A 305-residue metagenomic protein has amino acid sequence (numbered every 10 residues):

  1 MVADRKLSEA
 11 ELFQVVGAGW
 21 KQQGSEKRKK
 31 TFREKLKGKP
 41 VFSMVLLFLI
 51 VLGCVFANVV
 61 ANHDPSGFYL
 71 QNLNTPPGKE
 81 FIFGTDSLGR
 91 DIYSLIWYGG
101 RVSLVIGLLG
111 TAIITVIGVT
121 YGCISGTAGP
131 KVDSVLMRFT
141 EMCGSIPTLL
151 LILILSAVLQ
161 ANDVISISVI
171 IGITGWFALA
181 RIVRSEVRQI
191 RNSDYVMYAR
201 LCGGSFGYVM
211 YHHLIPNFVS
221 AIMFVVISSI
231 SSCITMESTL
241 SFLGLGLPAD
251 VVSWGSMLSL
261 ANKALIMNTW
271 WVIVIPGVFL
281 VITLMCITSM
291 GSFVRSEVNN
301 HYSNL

Functional and structural regions predicted by a protein language model:
M1-V45, S289-L305: Transmembrane alpha-helical segments of polytopic membrane transport and secretion proteins
D4-K6, F13, G53-S87, L243-V252: Hydrophobic alpha-helical transmembrane segments of membrane transport/permease proteins and related membrane-embedded
F48-D64, G99, R138-N162, S231: Membrane-water interface segments at the C-terminal ends of transmembrane alpha-helices in multi-pass inner-membrane
I82, D86, I92, G118 (+3 more regions): Generic hydrophobic transmembrane alpha-helix motif, especially the helices
I92-T127: Transmembrane alpha-helix signature in integral membrane proteins
A157-L159, V187, M236-I275, F279: Glycine-rich helix-loop "coupling/hinge" segments at transmembrane-helix boundaries in multipass transporters
T174, I227-S228, T269-L305: C-terminal transmembrane helix and the adjacent membrane-cytosol boundary/short C-terminal tail of inner/organellar
